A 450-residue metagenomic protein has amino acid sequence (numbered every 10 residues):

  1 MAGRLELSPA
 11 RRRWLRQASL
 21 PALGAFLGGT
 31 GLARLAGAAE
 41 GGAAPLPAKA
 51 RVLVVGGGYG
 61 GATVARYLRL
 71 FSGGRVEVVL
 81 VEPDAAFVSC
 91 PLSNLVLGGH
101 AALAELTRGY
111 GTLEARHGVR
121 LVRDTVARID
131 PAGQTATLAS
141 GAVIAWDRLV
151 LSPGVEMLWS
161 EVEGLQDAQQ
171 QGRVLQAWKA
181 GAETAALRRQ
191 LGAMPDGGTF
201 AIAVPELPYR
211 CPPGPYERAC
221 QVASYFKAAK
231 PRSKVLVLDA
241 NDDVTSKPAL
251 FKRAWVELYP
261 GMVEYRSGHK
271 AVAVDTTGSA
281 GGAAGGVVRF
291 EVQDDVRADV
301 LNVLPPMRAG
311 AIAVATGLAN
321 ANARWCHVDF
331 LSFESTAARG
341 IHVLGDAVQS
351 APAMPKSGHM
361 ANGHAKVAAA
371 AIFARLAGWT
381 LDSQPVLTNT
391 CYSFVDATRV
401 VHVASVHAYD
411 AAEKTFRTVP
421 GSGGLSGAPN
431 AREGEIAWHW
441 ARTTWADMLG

Functional and structural regions predicted by a protein language model:
M1-R13: N-terminal secretory signal peptides
A39-R120, E206-K247: Beta1-alpha1 glycine-rich phosphate/pyrophosphate-binding loop at the start of Rossmann-like nucleotide-binding domains
R116, R120-I129, G133-A136, I144 (+1 more regions): A Rossmann-like FAD-binding core segment of flavoenzymes
P153-A229: Glycine-rich dinucleotide-binding loop and its adjacent helix/turn
D167-M194, D299-A361: FAD-site-proximal beta/loop scaffold in flavoenzymes
V348-P385: A conserved FAD-binding loop/helix module that cradles the flavin
F373-A411: Active-site-proximal substrate-binding core of FAD-dependent oxidoreductases
V403-G450: C-terminal auxiliary extensions adjacent to catalytic cores
